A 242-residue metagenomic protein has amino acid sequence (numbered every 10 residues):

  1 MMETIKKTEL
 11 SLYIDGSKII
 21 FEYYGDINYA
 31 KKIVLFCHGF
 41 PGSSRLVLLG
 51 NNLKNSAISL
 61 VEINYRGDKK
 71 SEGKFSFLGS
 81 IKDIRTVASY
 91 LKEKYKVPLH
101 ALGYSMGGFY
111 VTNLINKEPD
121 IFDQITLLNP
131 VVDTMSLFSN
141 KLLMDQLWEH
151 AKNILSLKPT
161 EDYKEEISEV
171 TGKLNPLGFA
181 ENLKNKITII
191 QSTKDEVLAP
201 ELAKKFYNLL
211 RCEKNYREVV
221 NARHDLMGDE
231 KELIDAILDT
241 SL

Functional and structural regions predicted by a protein language model:
M1-D26: N-terminal cap/lid segment of alpha/beta-hydrolase-fold proteins
G39-N51: The serine-hydrolase catalytic nucleophile loop
P41, D68-Y95: Catalytic nucleophile-loop/oxyanion-hole region of alpha/beta-hydrolase and closely related hydrolase-like folds
L53-E72: Conserved alpha/beta-hydrolase
K117-D162: Hydrolase active-site cap/lid region
L183, I189-Q191, D195: Short beta-strand/loop motif that positions the catalytic acidic residue of the alpha/beta-hydrolase fold
K194-L198, H224-D225: Acidic catalytic loop of the alpha/beta-hydrolase fold
A222-L233: Catalytic histidine-centered segment of alpha/beta-hydrolase-like enzymes
